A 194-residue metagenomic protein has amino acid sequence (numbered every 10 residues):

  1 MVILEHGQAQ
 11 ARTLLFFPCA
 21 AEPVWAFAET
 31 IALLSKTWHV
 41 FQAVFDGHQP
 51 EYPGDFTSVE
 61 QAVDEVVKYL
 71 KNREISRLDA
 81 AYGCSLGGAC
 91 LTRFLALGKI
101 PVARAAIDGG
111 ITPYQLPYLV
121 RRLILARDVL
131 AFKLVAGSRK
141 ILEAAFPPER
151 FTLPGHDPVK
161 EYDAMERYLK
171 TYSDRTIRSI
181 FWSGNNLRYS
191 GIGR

Functional and structural regions predicted by a protein language model:
L4-Y52: Conserved HGGG/HGGXW glycine-rich cap/lid loop of the alpha/beta-hydrolase fold
T13, H39, A80, V102-R104: Structural signature of beta-strand start/N-cap positions in the alpha/beta core of ABC transporter nucleotide-binding
V24-W25, A89, L116: Short N-terminal helix/helix-N-cap motif within the alpha/beta-hydrolase-1
E29, R93-L97: Active-site signature of alpha/beta-hydrolase-fold catalytic machinery across serine- and Asp/Cys-nucleophile hydrolases
F41-Y82: Active-site loop/oxyanion-hole signature of alpha/beta-hydrolase fold enzymes
G83-L91: Gly/Ala-rich beta-loop-alpha elbow adjacent to hydrolase catalytic centers
A96, V102-L134: Flexible "cap/lid" loop of the alpha/beta hydrolase fold
L116-P117, A136-G193: Conserved alpha/beta-hydrolase catalytic His-Asp/Glu region
